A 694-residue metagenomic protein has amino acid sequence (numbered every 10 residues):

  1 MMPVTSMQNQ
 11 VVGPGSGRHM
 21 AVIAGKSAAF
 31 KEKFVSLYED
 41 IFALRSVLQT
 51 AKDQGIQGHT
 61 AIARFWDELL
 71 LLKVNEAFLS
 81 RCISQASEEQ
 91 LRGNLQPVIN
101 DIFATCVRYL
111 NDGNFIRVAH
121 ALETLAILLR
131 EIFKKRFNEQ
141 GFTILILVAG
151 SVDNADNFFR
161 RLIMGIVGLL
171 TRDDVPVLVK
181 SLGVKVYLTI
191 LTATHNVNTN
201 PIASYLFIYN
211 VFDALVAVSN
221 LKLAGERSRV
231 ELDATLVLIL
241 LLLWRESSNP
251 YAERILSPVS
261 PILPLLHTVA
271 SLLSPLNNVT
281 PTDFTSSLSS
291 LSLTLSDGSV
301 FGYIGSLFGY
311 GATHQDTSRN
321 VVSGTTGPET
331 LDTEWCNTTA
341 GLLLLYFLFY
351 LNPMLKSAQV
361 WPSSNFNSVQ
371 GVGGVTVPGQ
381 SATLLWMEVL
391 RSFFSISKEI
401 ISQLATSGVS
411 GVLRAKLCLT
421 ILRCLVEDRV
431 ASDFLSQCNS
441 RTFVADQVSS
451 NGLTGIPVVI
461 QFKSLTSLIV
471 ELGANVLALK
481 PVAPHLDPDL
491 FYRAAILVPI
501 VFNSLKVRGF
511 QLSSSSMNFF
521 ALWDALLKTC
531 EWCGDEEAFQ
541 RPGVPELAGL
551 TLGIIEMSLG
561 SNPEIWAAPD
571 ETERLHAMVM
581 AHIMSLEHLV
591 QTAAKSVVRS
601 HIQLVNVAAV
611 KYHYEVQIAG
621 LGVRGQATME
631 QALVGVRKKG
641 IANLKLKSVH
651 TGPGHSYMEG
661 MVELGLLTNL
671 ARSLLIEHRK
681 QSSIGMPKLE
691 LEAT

Functional and structural regions predicted by a protein language model:
M1-T5, L691-T694: A positional/structural detector of protein chain ends, strongest at the extreme C-terminus and weakly at the extreme
P3-S290, T294: Long amphipathic alpha-helical scaffold regions
I23, K134, N138-T143, H195-L422 (+1 more regions): Alpha-helical repeat/alpha-solenoid scaffolds of the HEAT/ARM/MIF4G superfamily and closely related elongated all-alpha
V47-T50, L70-L95, R108, D112 (+18 more regions): Flexible helix-coil junctions and inter-repeat linker/turn elements that act as hinges within alpha-solenoid scaffolds
T50-A51, F103-V118, G165-L178, A214-S228 (+9 more regions): Helix-loop junctions that connect tandem helical modules in alpha-solenoid scaffolds
L91-D101, N154-L162, Y205-D213, W335-T338 (+4 more regions): Helix-boundary capping/turn motifs
A121, K180-G183, Y187, E231-T235 (+7 more regions): Conserved hydrophobic register position within alpha-solenoid helical repeats
M387, R391-T694: Eukaryotic scaffolding regions of large macromolecular assemblies
